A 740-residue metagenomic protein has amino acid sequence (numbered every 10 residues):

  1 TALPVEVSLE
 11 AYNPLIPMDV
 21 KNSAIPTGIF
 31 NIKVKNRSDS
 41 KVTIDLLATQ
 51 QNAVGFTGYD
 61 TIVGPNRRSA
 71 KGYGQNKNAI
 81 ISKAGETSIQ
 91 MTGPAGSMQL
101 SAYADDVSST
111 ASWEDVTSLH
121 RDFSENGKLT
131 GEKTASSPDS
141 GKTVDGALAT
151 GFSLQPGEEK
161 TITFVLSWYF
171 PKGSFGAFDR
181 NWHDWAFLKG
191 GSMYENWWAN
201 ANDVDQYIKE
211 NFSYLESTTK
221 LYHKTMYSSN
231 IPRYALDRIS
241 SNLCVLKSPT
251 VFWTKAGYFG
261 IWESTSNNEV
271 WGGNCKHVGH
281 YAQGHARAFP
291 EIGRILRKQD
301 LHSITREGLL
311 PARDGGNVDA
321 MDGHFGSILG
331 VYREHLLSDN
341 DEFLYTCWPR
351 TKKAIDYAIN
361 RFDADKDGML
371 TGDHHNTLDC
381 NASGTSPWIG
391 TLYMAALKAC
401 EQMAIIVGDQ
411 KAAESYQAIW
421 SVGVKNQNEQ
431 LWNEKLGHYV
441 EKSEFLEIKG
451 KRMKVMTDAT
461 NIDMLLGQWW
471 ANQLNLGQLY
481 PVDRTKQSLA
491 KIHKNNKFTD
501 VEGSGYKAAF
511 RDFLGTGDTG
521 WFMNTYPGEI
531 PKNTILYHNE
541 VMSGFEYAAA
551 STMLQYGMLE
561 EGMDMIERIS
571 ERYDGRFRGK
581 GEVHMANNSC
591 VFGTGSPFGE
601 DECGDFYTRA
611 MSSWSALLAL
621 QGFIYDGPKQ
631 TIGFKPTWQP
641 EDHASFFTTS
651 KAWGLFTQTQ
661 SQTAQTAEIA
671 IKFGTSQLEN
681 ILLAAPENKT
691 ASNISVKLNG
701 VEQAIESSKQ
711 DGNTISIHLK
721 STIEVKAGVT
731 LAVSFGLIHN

Functional and structural regions predicted by a protein language model:
A2-A24, F647-T659: Low-complexity, acidic Ser/Thr/Pro/Gly-rich terminal tails and inter-domain linkers that flank the onset of structured
S8, N13-T27, N31-C275, A404 (+2 more regions): Acidic/polar, glycine-enriched structural segments that form the non-catalytic walls/loops of the carbohydrate-binding
I29-N31, T649-A684: Carbohydrate-binding surface patches
T43-Q51, K672-T690: Surface-exposed beta-strand/loop patches in extracellular or lumenal glycoproteins
S266-P311, H324, Y345, P349 (+8 more regions): Active-site core of glycosidic bond-cleaving carbohydrate-active enzymes
D367-L370: Acidic, glycine-anchored loop motifs typical of Ca2+
N699-K720: Extracellular/luminal ectodomains and secreted, surface-exposed scaffolds of diverse proteins
